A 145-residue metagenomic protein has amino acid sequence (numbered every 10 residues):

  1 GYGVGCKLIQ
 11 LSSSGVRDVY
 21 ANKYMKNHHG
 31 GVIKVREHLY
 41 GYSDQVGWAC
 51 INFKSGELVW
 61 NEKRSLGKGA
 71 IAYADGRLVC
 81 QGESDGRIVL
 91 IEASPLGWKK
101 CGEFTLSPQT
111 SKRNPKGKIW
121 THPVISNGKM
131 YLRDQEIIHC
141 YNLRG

Functional and structural regions predicted by a protein language model:
G1-G145: Noncatalytic, solvent-exposed loop/strand surfaces of beta-propeller-type extracellular/periplasmic domains
